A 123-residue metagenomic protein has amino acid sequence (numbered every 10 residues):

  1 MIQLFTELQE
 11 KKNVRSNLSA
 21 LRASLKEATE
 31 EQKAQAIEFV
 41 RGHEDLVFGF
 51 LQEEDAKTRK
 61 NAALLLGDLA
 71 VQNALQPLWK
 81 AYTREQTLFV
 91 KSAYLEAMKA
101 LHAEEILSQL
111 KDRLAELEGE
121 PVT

Functional and structural regions predicted by a protein language model:
M1-F5, V14-R22, I37-Q52, V71-R84 (+1 more regions): Amphipathic alpha-helical scaffolding segments comprising HEAT/armadillo-like alpha-solenoid repeats
E10-K12: Alpha-helical scaffold domains
V14, T29-K33, R59, K91 (+1 more regions): Residue-level detector of extended alpha-helical repeat arrays and alpha-solenoid scaffolds
A34-A36, L66: Alpha-helical solenoid scaffolds in large eukaryotic transport, assembly, and signaling factors
K60-L65, A93-E96: Non-membrane alpha-helical segments in proteins
L114-V122: Intrinsically disordered, low-complexity, charge-biased linker/tail regions
